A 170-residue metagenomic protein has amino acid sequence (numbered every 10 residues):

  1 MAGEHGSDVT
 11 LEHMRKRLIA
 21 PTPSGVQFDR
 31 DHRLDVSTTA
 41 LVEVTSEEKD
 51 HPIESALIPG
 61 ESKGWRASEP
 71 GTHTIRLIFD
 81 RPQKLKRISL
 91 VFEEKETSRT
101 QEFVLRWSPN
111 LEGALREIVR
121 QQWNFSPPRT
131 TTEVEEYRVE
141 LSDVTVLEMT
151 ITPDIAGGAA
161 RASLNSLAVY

Functional and structural regions predicted by a protein language model:
A2-D80, K95-T97: Disordered, acidic Ser/Thr/Pro-rich linker "stalks" and the adjacent N-terminal cap of the next globular domain
T74-L77, L85-V91, T132-V169: Hydrophobic/aromatic beta-strand segments within beta-rich folds
F79, R106-S108, Y170: Core beta-strand residues in small-molecule sensory/regulatory alpha/beta domains
P82, S108-G113, E140-D143: A short, structured loop/turn motif at beta-sheet edges
E94, L111-A114, P153-I155: Short amphipathic alpha-helical interaction elements and helix-loop-helix interfaces that mediate dimerization
E94, V104-R106, Q121-W123, S163-L167: Short amphipathic alpha-helical segments embedded in low-complexity Lys/Glu-rich regions
S98-E112: Short, surface-exposed beta-strand/strand-loop-strand elements in extracellular ectodomains
L115-V139: Extracellular carbohydrate recognition and processing domains and analogous Trp-centered ligand-binding platforms
